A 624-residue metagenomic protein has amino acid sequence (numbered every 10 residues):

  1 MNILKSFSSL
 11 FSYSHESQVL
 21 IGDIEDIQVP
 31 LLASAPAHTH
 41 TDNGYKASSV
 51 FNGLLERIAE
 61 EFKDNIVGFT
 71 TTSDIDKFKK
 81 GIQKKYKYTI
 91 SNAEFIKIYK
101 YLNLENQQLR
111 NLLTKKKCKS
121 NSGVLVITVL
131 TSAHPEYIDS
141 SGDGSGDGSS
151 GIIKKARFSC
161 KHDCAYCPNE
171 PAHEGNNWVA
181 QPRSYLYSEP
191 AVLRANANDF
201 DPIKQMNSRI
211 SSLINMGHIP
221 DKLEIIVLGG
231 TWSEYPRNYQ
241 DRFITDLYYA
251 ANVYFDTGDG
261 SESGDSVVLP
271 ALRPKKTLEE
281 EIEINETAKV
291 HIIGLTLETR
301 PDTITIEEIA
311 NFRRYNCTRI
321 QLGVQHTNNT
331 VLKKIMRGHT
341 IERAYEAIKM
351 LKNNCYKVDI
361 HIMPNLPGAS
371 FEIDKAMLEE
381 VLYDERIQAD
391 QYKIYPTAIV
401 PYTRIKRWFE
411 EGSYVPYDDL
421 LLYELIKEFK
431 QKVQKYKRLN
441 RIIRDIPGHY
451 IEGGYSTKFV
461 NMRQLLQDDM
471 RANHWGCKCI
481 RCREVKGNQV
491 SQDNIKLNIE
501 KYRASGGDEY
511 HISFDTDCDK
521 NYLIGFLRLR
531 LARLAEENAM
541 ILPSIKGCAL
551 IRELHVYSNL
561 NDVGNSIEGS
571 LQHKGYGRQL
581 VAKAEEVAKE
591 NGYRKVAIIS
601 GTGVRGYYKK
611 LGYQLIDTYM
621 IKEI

Functional and structural regions predicted by a protein language model:
M1-G142, G148-Q205, R209-L272: Flexible, acidic/Gly-rich N-terminal and inter-domain linker regions that tether and position cofactor-handling modules
Y187-Q205, I225, G229-Y249, D259 (+3 more regions): Conserved non-cysteine loop/helix-boundary elements of the Radical SAM core domain that shape
N238-T245, S370-A389, P447-L466, Y608-Y619: Short, electropositive alpha-helical surface patch
A398, I599-I624: Active-site/acyl-donor-binding loops of N-acyltransferases
S413-E536: C-terminal accessory regions of radical SAM enzymes
I545-Q572: Conserved acetyl-CoA binding element of GNAT-fold acetyltransferases
I567-A588: Conserved acetyl-CoA-binding loop-helix of GNAT-fold acetyltransferases
E586-S600: Conserved GNAT acetyl-CoA-binding A-motif
